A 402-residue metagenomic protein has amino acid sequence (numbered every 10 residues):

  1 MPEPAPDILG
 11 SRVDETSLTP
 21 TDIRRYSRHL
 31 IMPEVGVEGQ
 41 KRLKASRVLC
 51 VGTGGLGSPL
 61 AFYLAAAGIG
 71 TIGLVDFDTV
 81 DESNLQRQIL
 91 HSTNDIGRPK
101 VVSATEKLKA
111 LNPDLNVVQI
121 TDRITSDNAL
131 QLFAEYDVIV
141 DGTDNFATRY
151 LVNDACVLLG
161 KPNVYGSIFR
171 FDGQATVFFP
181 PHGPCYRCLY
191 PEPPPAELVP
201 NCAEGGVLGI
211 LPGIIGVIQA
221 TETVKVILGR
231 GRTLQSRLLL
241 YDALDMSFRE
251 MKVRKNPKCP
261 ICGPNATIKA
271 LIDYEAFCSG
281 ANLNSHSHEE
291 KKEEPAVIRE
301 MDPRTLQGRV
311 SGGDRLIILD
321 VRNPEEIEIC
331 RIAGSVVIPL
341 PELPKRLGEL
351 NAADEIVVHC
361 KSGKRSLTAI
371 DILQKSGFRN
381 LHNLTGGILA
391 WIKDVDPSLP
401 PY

Functional and structural regions predicted by a protein language model:
M1-L49, S83, L271-D273, C278 (+1 more regions): N-terminal charged helix/coil linker that caps or initiates catalytic domains
P2-G10, N112-I215, L228-R230, D245-S247 (+3 more regions): E1/E1-like adenylate-forming module used to activate ubiquitin-like modifiers and sulfur-carrier proteins
I8-S11, E15-S17, L74-N112: Glycine-rich phosphate-binding loop and adjoining beta1-alpha1-beta2 segment of Rossmann-like nucleotide-binding folds
L9-G10, L85, E106, D245-E250 (+4 more regions): Rhodanese-like catalytic fold shared by cysteine-dependent sulfurtransferases and DSP/PTP-type phosphatases
G39-D76, G216: Glycine-rich adenosine-cofactor-binding loop
A45, L132-E135, A352: Alpha-helix C-terminal capping/helix-to-coil transition sites in glycosyltransferase folds
G55-S58, I69, T79-V80, T143-A147 (+2 more regions): Residue-level detector of alpha-helix initiation sites
G216-L234: Internal hydrophobic alpha-helix adjacent to the cofactor/substrate pocket in enzyme cavities
